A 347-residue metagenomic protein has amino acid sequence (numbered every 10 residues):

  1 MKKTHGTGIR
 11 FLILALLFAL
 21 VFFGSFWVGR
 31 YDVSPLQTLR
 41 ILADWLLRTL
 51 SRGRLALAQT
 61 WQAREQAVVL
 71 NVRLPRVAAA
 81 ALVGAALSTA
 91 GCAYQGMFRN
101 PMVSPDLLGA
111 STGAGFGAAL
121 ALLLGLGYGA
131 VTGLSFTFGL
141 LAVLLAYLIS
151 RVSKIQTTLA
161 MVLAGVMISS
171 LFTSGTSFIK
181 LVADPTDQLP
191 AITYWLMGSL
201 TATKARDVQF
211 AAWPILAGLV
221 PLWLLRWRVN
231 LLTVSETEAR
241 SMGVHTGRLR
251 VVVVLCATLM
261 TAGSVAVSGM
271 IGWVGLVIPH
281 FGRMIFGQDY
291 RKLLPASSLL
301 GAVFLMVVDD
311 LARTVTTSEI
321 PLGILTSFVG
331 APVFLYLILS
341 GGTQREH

Functional and structural regions predicted by a protein language model:
M1-H347: Alpha-helical transmembrane segments in inner-membrane proteins
